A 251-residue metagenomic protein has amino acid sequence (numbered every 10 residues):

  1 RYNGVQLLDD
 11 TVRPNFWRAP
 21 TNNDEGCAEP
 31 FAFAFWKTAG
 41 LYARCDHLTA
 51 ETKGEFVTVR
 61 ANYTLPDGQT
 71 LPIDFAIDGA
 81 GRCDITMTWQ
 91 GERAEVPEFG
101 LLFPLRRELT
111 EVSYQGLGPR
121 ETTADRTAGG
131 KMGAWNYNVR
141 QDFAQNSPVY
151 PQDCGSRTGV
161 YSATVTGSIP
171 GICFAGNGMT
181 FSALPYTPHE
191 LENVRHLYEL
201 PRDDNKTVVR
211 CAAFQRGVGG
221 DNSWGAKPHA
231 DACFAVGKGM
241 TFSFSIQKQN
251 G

Functional and structural regions predicted by a protein language model:
R1-G251: Beta-strand/loop-rich accessory regions of lumenal/periplasmic or secreted enzymes, predominantly carbohydrate-active
